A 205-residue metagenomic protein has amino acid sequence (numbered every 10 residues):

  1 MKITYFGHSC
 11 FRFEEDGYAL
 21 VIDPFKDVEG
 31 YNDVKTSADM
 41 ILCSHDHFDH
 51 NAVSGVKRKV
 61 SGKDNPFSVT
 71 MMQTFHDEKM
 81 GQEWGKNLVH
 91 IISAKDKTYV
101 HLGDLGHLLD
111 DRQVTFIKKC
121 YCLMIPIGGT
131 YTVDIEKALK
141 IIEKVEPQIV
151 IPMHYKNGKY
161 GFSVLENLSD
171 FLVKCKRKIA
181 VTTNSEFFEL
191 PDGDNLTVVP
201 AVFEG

Functional and structural regions predicted by a protein language model:
M1-D16, P66-F75, E189-G205: Zn-dependent metallo-beta-lactamase
M1-E29, E83-G103: Conserved beta-strand hairpin/beta-sheet module of binuclear metal-dependent hydrolase folds, prominently
T4, E83-W84, I149-G205: Binuclear metal-ion centers of metallo-dependent hydrolases, dominated by the metallo-beta-lactamase
F13, I41, H45, V69 (+2 more regions): Divalent metal-coordination and catalytic microenvironments
P24-K26, D46, T74-F75, G103-H107 (+3 more regions): Active-site metal-binding loops of divalent metal-dependent hydrolases
D27-S68, T115-M124: Active-site metal-binding motif and surrounding structural segment of the metallo-beta-lactamase
N51-D96, C175-G193: Metallo-beta-lactamase
G81-V145: Active-site-proximal loop/helix segments of hydrolase catalytic cores
